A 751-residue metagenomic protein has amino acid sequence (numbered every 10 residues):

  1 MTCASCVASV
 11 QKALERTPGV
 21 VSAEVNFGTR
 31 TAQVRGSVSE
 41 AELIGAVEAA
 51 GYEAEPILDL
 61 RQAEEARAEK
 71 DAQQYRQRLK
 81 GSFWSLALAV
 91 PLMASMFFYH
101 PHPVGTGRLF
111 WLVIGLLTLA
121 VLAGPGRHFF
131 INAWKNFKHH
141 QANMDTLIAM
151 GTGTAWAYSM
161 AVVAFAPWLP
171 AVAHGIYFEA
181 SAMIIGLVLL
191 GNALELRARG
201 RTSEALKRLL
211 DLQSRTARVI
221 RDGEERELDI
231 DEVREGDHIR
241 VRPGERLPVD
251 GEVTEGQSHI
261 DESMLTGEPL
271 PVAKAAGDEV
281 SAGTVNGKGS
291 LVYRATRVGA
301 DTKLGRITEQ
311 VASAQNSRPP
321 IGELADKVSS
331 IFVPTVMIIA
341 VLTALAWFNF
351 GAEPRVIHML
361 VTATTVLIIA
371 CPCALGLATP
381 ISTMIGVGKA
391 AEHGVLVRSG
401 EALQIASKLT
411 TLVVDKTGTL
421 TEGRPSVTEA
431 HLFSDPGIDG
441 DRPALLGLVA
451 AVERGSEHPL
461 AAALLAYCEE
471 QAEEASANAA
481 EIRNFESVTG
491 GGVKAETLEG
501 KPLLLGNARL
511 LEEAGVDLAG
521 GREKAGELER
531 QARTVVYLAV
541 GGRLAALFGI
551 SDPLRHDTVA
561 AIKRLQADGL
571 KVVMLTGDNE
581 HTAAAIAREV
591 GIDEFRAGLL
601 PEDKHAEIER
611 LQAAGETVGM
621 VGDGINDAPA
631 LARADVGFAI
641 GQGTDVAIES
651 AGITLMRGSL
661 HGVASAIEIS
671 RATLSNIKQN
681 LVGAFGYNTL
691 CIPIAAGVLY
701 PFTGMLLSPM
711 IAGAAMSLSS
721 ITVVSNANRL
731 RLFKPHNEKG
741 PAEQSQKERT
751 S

Functional and structural regions predicted by a protein language model:
M1-W111, R208, G223-E227, A273 (+4 more regions): Flexible metal-binding regulatory segments at protein termini and peripheral loops
A8, P243, L409, D439 (+4 more regions): Conserved ATP-binding TGD loop and adjacent catalytic N/P-domain core of P-type ATPases
T17-A41, G45, F178, K207-D301 (+2 more regions): Conserved cytosolic catalytic loops of P-type ATPases
G45-A68, L112-I114, T118-T216, I220 (+6 more regions): Actuator/coupling domain of P-type ATPases
S82-L92, G153, E323-G351, T365-I381 (+1 more regions): Bilayer-spanning, highly hydrophobic alpha-helical transmembrane segments
P101-R108, K138, A157, K389 (+8 more regions): Membrane-embedded alpha-helical bundles of multi-pass transporters
L265, L324, V361, C371-V452 (+3 more regions): Conserved catalytic phosphorylation-site environment of P-type ATPases
L460, E469-A585, L600: Signature of the cytosolic headpiece of P-type E1-E2 ATPases
